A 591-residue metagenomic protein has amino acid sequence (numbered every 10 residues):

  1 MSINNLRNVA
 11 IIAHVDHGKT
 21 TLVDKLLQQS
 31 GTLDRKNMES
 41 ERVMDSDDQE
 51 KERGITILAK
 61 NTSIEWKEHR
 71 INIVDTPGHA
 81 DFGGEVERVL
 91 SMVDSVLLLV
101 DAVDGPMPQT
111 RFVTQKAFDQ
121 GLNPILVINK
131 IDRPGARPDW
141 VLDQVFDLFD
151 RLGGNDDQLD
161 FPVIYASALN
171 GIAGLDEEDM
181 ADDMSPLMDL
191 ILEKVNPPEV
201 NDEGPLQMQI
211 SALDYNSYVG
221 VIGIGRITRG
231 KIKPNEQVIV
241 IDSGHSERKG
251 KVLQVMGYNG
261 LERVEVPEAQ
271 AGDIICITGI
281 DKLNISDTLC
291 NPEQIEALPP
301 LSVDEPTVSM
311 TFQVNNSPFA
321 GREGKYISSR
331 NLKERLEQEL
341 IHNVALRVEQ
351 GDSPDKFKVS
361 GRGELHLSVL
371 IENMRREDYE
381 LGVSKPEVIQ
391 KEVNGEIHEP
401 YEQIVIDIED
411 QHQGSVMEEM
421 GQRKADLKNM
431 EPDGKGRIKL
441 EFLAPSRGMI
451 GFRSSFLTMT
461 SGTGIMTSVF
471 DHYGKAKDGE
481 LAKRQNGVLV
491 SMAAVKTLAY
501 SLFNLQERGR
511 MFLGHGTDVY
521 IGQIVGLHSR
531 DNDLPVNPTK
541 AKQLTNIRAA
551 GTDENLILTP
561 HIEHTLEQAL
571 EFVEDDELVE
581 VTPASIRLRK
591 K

Functional and structural regions predicted by a protein language model:
M1-V100, D104, Q144, L213-N216: P-loop NTPase switch module centered on the Walker A-proximal segment
A10-I11, V127-G135, I172, D176-M180 (+3 more regions): Conserved short loop/turn motifs at secondary-structure junctions
D16, L22, G54, I73-D75 (+17 more regions): Residue-level signature of catalytic and energy-coupling elements of molecular machines, predominantly ATP/GTP-dependent
R35, M107-P108, R133-D139, G171-D176 (+5 more regions): Switch/connector loops and helix/strand junctions flanking conserved nucleotide-binding motifs in nucleotide-processing
V86-V100, G105-F149: Conserved P-loop NTPase nucleotide-binding/switch module
N123, R133-E193: Canonical P-loop GTPase G-domain recognition
P162, D189-E193, P197, G223-K591: Accessory interaction regions appended to the cores of large information-processing enzymes
M208, Y215-G220: A contiguous, basic/glycine-rich beta-loop/short-helix subdomain that forms a polymer-engagement track
